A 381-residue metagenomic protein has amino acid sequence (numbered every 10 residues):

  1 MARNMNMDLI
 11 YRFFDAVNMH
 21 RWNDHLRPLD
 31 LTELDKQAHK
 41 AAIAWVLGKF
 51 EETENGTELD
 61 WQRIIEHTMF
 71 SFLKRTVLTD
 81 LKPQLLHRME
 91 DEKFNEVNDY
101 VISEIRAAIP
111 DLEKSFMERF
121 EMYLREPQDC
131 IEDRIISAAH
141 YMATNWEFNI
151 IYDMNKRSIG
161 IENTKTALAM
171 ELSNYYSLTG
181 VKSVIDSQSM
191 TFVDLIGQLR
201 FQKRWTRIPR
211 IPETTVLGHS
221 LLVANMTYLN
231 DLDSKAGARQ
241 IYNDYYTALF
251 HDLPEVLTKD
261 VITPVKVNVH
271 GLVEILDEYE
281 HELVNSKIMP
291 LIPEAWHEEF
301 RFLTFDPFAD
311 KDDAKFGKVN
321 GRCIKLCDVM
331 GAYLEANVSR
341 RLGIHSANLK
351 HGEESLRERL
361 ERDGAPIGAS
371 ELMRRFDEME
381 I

Functional and structural regions predicted by a protein language model:
M1-I381: Alpha-helical, largely C-terminal catalytic domains that coordinate divalent metal ions via clustered Asp/Glu/His
